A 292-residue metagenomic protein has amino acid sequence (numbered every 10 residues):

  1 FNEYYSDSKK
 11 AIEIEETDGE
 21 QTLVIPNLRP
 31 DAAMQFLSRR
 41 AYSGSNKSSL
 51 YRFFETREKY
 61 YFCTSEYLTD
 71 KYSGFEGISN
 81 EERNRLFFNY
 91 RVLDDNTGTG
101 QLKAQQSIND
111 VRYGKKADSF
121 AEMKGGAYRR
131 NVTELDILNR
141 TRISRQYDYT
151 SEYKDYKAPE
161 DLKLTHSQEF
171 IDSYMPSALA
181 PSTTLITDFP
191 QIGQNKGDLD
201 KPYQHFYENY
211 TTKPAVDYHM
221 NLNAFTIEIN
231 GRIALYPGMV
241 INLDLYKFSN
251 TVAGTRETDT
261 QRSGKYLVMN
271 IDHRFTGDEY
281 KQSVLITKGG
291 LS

Functional and structural regions predicted by a protein language model:
F1, Y60-F62, I227, L243: Generic low-polarity alpha-helical segments
F1-A11: Glycine-rich, acidic and aromatic/proline-enriched surface loops and short helix-turn segments that act as binding
K9-I14, P214-A215: Short amphipathic alpha-helical segments, especially helix-boundary/capping motifs
I12-R112, K116-F120, A127: Short beta-strand-centered interaction patches in the first periplasmic/extracellular domains of large envelope
N80, N84-S292: An acidic/polar, Gly/Ser/Thr-rich interaction patch typically located in mid-to-C-terminal regions of proteins
